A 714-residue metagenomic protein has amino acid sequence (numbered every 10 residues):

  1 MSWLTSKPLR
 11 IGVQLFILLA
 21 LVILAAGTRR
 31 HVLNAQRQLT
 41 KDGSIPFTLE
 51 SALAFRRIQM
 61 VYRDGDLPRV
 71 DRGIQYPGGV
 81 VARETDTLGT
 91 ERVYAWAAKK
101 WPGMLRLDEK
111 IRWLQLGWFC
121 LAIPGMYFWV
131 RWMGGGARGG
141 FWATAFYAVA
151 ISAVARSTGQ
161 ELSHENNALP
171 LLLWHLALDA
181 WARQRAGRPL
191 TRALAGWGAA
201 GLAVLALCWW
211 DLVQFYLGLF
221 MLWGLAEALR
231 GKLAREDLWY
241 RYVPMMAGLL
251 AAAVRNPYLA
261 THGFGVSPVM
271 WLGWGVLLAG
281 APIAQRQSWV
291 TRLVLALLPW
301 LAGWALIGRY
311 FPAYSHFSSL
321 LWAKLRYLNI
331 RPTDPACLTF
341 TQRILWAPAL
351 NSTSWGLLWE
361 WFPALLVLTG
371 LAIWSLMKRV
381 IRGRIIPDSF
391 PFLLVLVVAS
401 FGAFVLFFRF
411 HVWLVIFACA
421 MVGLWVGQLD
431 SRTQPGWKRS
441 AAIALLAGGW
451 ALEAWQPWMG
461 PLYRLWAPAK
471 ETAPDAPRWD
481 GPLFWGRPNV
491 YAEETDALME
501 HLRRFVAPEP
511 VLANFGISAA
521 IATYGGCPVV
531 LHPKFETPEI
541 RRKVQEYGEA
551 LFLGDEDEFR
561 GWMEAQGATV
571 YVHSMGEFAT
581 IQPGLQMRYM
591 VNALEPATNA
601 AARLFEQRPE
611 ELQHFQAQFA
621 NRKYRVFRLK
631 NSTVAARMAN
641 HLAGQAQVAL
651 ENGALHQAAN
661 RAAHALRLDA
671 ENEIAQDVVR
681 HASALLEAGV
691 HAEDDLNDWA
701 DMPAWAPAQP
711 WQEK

Functional and structural regions predicted by a protein language model:
M1, L295-G303, A420, V426-P468: Signature aromatic-anchored transmembrane alpha helix within multi-pass, membrane-resident enzymes that catalyze glycan
M1-L39, L49, F141, I283-P299 (+2 more regions): Start-transfer (signal-anchor) and selected internal transmembrane alpha helices of multi-pass inner/ER membrane
M1-P8, W181-W197, L225-L238, A279-V290 (+3 more regions): Membrane-interface junctions at the ends of membrane-embedded or membrane-associated helices
L24-G27, L114-W132, R138-R185, R192-L229 (+2 more regions): Membrane-embedded helix bundles of polyisoprenyl
R30-M133, R138-L173, A206, D211 (+1 more regions): Active-site lumenal/periplasmic loops and adjacent helix-entry segments of GT-C-fold, multi-pass membrane
S44-P46, P124, G448-K714: Extracytoplasmic
Y216-V294, G427-R432: Perimembrane helix-loop-helix junctions
V266-P282, W300-V380, S389-F392: Alpha-helical transmembrane segments at the extracellular/periplasmic loop-to-helix junctions of multi-pass membrane
